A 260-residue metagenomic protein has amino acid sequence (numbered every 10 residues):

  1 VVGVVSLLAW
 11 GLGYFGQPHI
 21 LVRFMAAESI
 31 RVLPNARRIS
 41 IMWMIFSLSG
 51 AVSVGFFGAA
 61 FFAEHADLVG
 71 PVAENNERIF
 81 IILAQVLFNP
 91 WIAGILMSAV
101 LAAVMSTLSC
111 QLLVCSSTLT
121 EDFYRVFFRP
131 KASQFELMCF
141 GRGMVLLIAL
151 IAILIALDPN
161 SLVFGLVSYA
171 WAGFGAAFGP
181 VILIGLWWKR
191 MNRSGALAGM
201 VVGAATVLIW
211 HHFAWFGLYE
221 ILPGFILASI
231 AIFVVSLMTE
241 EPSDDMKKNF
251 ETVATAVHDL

Functional and structural regions predicted by a protein language model:
V1-L260: Membrane-embedded helix-loop-helix hairpins and adjacent transmembrane boundary segments in multi-pass transporters
